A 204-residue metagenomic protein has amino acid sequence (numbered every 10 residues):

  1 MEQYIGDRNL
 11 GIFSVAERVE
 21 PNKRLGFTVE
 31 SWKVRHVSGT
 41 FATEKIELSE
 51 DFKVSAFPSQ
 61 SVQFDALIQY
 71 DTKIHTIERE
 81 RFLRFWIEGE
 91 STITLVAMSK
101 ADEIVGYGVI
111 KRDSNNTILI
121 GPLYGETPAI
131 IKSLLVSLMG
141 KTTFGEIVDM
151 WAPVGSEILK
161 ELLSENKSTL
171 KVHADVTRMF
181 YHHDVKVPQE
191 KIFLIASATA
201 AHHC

Functional and structural regions predicted by a protein language model:
M1-S14, E20-R24, T127-K141: Conserved acetyl-CoA-binding loop-helix of GNAT-fold acetyltransferases
M1-Y4, D71-I74, W86-E90, L138 (+1 more regions): Alpha-helix boundary/capping residues
E2, Q63, A200-C204: Short, basic, helix/turn surface patches
I5-D7, T92, T143-I147: Short, high-confidence coil segments that cap the C-terminus of an alpha-helix and link into the following beta-strand
R8, N116, D175: Residue-level signal for beta-strand positions within conserved beta-sheet cores that form or flank
F13-E47, P122, G145-C204: Active-site/acyl-donor-binding loops of N-acyltransferases
R24-L119, A129: Amide-forming acyltransferase catalytic core, primarily the GNAT-like/NAT-type and related acyltransferase folds
V96-S164: Glycine/small-residue-rich hydrophobic helix-like segments
